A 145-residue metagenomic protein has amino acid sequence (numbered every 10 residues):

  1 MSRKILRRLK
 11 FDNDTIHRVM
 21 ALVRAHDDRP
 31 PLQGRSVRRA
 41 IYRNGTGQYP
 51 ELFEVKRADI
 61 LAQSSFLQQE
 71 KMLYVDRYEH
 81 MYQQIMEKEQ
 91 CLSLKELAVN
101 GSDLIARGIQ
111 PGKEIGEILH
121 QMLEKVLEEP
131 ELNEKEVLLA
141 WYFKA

Functional and structural regions predicted by a protein language model:
M1-E70: Conserved, hydrophobic alpha-helical core segments of structured domains
K4, Q63-A145: Charged substrate- and nucleic-acid-binding regions of tRNA-handling and nucleotidyl-transfer enzymes, centered on
